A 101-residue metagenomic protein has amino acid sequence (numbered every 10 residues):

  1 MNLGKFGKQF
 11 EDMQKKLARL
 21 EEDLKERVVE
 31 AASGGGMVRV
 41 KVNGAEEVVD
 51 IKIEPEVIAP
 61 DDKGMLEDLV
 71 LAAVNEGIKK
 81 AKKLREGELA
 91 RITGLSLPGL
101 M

Functional and structural regions predicted by a protein language model:
M1-E30, K80-M101: Long amphipathic alpha-helical segments used for membrane anchoring, targeting, substrate engagement, or oligomerization
F10, E46, V70: Residue-level signature of catalytic and energy-coupling elements of molecular machines, predominantly ATP/GTP-dependent
E30-K52: N-terminal intrinsically disordered, cationic/polar leader segments that include organellar targeting peptides
E56-I58: A short acidic/small-residue loop/turn micro-motif
L69, A73-L84: Stable alpha-helical structural segments in soluble proteins, enriched in small hydrophobic residues
